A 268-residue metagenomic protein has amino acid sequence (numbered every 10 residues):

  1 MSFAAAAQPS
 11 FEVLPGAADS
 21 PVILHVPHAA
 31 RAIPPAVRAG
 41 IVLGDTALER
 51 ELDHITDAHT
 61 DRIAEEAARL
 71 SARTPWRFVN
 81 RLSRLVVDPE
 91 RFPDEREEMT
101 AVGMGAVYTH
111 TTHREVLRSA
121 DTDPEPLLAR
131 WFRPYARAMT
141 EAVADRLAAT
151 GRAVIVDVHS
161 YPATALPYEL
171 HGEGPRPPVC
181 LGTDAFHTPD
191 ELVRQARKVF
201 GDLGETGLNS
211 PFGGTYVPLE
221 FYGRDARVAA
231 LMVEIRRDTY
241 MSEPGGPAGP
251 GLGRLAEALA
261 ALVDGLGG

Functional and structural regions predicted by a protein language model:
M1-I155, S160-G268: N-terminal catalytic or cofactor-binding beta/alpha core of small enzyme domains
